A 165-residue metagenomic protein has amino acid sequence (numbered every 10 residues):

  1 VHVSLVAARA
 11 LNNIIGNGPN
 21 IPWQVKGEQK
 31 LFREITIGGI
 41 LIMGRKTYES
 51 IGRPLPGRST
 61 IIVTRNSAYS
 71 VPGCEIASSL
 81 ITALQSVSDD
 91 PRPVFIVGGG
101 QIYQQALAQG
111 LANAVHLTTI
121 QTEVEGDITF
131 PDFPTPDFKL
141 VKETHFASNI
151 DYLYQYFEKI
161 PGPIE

Functional and structural regions predicted by a protein language model:
V1-E165: Enzymes that bind and transform nitrogen-containing heteroaromatic metabolites
